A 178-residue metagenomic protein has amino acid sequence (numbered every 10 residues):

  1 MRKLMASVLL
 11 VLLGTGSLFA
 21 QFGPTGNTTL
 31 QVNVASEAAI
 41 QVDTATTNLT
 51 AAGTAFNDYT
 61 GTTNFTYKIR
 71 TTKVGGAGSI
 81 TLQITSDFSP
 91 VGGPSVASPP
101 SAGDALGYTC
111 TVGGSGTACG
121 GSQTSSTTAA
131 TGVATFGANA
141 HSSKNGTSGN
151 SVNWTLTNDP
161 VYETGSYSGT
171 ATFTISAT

Functional and structural regions predicted by a protein language model:
R2-V11: Sec-dependent signal peptide recognition, specifically the positively charged N-region followed immediately by
T15-A20: Sec/Tat signal peptide C-region and signal peptidase I cleavage site
Q21-T178: N-terminal small/polar-rich segments of proteins
